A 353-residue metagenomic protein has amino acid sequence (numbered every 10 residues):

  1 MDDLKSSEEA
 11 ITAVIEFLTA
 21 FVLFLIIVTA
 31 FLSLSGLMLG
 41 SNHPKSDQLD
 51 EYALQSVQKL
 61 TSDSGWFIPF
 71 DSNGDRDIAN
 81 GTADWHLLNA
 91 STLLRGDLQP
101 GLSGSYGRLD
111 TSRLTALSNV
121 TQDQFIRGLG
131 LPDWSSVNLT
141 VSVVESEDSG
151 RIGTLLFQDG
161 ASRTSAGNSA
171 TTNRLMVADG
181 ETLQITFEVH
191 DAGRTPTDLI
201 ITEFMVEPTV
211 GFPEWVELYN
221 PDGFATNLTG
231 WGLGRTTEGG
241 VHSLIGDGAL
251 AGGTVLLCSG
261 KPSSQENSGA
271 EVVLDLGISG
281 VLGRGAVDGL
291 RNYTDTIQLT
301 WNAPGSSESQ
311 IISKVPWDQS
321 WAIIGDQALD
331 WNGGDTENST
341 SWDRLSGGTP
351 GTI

Functional and structural regions predicted by a protein language model:
D2-S35: N-terminal single-pass transmembrane signal-anchor helix
I15, V22, S46-Y52, G128-L131 (+5 more regions): A general structural signal for short secondary-structure junctions and capping/turn motifs
F17, G74-R76, T336, T340-W342: Conformational gate/switch positions in structured elements
T29-P196: Long, compositionally biased, intrinsically disordered regions
G193-T340, L345-I353: Activation on beta-sandwich/Ig-like modules and their edge loops
